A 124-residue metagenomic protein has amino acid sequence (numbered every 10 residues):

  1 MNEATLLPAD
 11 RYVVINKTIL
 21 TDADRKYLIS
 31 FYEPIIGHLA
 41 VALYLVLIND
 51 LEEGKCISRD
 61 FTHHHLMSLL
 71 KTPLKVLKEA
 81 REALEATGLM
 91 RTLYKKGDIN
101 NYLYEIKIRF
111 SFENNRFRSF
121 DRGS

Functional and structural regions predicted by a protein language model:
M1-F61: Short recognition helix of helix-turn-helix/winged-helix DNA-binding domains
S30, P34, S68, E79 (+1 more regions): Charged/polar, solvent-exposed surface patches and flexible loops
A42, L103-E105: Generic structural signal for residues positioned in beta-strands
D50-L103: Winged helix-turn-helix DNA-binding recognition segment
K107-S124: Short, amphipathic alpha-helical interaction segments positioned at domain boundaries
